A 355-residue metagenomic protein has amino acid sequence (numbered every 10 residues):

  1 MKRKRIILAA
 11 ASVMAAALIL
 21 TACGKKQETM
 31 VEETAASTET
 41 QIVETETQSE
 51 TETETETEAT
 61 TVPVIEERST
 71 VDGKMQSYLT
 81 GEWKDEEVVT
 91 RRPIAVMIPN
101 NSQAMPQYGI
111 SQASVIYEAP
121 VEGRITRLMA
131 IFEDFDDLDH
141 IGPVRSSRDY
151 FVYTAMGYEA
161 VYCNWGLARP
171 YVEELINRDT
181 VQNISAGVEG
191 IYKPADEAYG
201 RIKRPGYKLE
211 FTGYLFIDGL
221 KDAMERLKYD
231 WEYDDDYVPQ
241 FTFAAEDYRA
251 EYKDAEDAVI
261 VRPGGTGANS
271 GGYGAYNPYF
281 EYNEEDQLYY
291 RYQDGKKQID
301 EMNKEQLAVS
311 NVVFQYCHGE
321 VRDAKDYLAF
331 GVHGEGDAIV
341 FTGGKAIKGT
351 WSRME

Functional and structural regions predicted by a protein language model:
M1-A10: Bacterial N-terminal signal peptides that target proteins for export
R5, G24-K26: Flexible inter-domain linker/hinge segments
I19-A22: C-terminal motif of bacterial Sec signal peptides marking the signal peptidase cleavage site
K26-W83: N-terminal, intrinsically disordered, polar/charged segments of Gram-positive cell-envelope systems that serve as
A59-Y117, E122-E355: A surface/extracellular/periplasmic glyco- and lipid-processing/surface-interacting theme
